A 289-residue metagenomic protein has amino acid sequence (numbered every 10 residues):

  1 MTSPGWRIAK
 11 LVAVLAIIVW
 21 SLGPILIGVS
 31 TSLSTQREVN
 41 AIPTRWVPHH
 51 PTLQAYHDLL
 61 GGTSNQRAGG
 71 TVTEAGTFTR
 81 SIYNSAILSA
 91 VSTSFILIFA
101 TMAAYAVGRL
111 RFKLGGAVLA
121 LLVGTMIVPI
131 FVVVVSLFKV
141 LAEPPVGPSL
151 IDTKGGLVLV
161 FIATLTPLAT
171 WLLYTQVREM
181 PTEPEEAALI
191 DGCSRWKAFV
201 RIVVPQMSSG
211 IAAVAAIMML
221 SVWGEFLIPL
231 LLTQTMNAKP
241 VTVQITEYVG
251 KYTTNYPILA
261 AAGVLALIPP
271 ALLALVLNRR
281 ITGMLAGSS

Functional and structural regions predicted by a protein language model:
M1-P4: Short, Lys/Arg-rich, polar N-terminal cytosolic tail immediately upstream of the first transmembrane signal-anchor
R7-S289: A structural signal for multi-pass alpha-helical bundles of membrane permease subunits that mediate small-molecule
